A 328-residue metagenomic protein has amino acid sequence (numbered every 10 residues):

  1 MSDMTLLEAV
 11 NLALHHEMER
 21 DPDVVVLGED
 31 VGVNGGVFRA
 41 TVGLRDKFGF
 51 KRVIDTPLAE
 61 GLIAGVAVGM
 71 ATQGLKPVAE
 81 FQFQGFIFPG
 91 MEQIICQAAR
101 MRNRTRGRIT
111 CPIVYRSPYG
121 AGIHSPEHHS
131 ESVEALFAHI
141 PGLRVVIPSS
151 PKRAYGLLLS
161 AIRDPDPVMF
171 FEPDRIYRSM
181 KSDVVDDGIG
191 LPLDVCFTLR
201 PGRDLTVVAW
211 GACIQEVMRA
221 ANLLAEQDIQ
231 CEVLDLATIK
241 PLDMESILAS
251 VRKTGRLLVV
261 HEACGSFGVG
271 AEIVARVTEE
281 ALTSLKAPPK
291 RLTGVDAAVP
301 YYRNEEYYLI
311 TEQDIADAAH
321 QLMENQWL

Functional and structural regions predicted by a protein language model:
M1-P167, F171, I176, Y307: Thiamine diphosphate
V31, F38-K47, E60, R108-I113 (+2 more regions): Thiamine diphosphate
